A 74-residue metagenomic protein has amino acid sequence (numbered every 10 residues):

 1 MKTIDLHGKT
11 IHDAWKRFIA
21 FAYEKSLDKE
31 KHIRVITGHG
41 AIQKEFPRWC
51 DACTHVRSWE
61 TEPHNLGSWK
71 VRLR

Functional and structural regions predicted by a protein language model:
M1-R74: N-terminal targeting/trafficking signals and adjacent low-complexity tails
